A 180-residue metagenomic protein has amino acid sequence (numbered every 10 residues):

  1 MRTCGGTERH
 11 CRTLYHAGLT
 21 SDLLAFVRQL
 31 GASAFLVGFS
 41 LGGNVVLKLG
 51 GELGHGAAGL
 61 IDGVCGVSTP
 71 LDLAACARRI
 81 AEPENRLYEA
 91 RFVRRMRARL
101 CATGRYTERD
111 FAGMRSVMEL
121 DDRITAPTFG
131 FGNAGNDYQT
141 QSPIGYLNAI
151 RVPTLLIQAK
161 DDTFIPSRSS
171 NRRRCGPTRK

Functional and structural regions predicted by a protein language model:
M1-C4, P70: Short beta-to-alpha linker loops that shape the active-site pocket of alpha/beta-hydrolase fold enzymes
C4-F35: Catalytic nucleophile-loop/oxyanion-hole region of alpha/beta-hydrolase and closely related hydrolase-like folds
A32, G59, N148-I150: Structured loop/turn residues at beta-strand edges in well-structured enzyme cores
F35-F129: Alpha/beta-hydrolase-fold enzymes
R123-L147: Active-site nucleophile elbow and catalytic-triad environment of alpha/beta-hydrolase enzymes
I150, L156-Q158, D162: Short beta-strand/loop motif that positions the catalytic acidic residue of the alpha/beta-hydrolase fold
P166-R174: Short, surface-exposed loop/helix-turn segments at secondary-structure junctions that function as lids/hinges flanking
G176-K180: Catalytic histidine neighborhood in serine/cysteine hydrolases with alpha/beta-hydrolase-type architecture
